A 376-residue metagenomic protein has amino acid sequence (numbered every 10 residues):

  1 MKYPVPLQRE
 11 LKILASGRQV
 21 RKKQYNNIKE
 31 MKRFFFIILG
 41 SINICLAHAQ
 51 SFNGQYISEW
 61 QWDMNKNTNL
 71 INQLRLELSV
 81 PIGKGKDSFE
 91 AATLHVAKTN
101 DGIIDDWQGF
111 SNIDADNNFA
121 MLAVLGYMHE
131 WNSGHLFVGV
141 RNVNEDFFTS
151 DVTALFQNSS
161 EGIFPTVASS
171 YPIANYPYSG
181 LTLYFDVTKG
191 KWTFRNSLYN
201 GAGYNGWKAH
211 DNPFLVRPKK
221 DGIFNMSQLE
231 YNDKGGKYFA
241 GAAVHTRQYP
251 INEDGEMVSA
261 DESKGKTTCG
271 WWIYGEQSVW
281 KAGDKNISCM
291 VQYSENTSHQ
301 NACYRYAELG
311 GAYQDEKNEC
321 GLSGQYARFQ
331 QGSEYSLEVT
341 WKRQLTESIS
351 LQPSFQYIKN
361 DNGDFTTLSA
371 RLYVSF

Functional and structural regions predicted by a protein language model:
A15-Q19: Short Gly/Ser/Thr- and charged-rich N-terminal loops/segments that act as flexible capping/hinge elements
F52, G85-F89, S133-L136, K191-N196 (+4 more regions): Repeated loop/turn-to-beta-strand initiation elements of outer-membrane beta-barrel proteins
Q55-Q61, L94-V96, R141-V143, Y199-G201 (+6 more regions): Outer-membrane beta-barrel pore domains and translocons
N65-I71, D114-F119, I173-N175, L215-D221 (+4 more regions): Replace "Gram-negative outer membrane beta-barrel proteins" with "bacterial and organellar outer membrane beta-barrel
R75-G201, Y231, N301-G310, E319-F329: Outer membrane beta-barrel
W192-Y249: Loop-centered beta-sheet repeat module
F194-S197, N232-F329, V339: Detector for outer-membrane/organellar transmembrane beta-barrel domains, recognizing the amphipathic beta-strand
D364-F376: Outer-membrane beta-barrel "beta-signal"
